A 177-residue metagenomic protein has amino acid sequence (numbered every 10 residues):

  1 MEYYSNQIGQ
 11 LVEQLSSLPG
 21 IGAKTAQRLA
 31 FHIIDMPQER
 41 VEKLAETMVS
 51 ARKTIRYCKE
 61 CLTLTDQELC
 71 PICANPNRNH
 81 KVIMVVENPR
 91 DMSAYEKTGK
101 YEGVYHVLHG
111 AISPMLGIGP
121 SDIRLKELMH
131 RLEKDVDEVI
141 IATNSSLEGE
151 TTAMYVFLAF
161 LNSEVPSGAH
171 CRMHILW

Functional and structural regions predicted by a protein language model:
E2-I8, S17, Q27-I83, N88-M92: Cys/His-rich Zn2+-binding cysteine-cluster or related metal-binding knuckle/ribbon modules and their
P19, Q38, A51, T63 (+3 more regions): Conserved phosphate/pyrophosphate-binding and hydrolysis machinery centered on Walker-type P-loop NTPases, extending
A26, N75-T143: Extended interfacial segments that mediate partner engagement and assembly in macromolecular machines
F31, D35, K97, L158-N162: Short, well-ordered alpha-helices that flank and scaffold nucleotide-derived cofactor binding pockets
P71, S93, E150, M154: Alpha-helical elements of the RecA-like P-loop NTPase motor core of helicases
M129-I140, S145-W177: Long C-terminal interaction/binding lobes of large macromolecular proteins
